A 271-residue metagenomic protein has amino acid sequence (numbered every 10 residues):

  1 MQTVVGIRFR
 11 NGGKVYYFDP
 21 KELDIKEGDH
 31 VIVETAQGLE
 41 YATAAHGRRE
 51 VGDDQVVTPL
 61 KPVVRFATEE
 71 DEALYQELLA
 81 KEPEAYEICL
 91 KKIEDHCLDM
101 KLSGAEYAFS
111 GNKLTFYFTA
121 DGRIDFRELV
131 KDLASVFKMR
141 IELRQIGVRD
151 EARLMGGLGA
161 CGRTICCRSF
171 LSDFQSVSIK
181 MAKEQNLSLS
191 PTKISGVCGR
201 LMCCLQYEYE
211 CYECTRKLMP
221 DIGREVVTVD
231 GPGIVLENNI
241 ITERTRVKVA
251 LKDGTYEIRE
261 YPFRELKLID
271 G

Functional and structural regions predicted by a protein language model:
M1-P191, D253, D270: Acidic-enriched and Gly/Ser
V33, V227-T228: A generic structural signal for residues embedded in beta-strands
R48-G52, N238-R244: Short, conserved beta-turn/loop elements at beta-strand boundaries and strand-helix junctions
G157, C161-V227, L236: Conserved glycine-centered short motifs in functionally critical loops
G223, D253-T255: Conserved, structured C-terminal
G231: Short beta-strand or tight-loop elements that sit immediately N-terminal to catalytic metal-binding acidic residues
E243-K252: Low-complexity, intrinsically disordered Gly/Pro/Thr-rich segments
Y256-G271: Intrinsically disordered, low-complexity, charged/polar segments
